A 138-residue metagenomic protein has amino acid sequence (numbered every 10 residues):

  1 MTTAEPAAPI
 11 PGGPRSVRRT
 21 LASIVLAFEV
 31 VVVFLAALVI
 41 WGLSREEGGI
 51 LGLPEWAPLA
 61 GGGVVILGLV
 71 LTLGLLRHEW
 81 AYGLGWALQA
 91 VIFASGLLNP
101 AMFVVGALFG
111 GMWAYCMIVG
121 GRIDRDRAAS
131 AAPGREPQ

Functional and structural regions predicted by a protein language model:
M1-V30: Cytosolic juxtamembrane helix and N-cap/initiation of the first transmembrane helix
T20-A27, W56-G63, W80-A87, P100-F103 (+1 more regions): Alpha-helical transmembrane segments of integral membrane proteins
A27-V39: The first (N-terminal) embedded transmembrane alpha-helix
A36-L43, G68-L76, V91-I92: Membrane-helix exit/interface motif
L38-A60, G96-V104: Membrane interfacial helix motifs at helix-loop boundaries and amphipathic/re-entrant anchors
L51-A57, V70-Y82: Short, amphipathic, aromatic/basic-enriched membrane-interface segments that mark the entry/exit of transmembrane
G62-G68, G85-G96, G106-C116: Hydrophobic alpha-helical segments of small multi-pass membrane proteins
M112-Q138: Membrane-water interface at the C-terminal end of transmembrane alpha helices
